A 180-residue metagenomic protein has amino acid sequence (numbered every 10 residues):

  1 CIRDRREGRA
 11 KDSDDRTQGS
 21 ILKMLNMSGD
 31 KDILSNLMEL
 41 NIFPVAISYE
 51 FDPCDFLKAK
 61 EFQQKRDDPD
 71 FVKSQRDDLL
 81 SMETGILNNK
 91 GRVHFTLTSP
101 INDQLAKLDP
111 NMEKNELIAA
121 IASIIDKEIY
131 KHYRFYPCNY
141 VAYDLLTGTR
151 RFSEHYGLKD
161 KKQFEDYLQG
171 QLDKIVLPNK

Functional and structural regions predicted by a protein language model:
C1-D4, G8-K180: Membrane-interfacial terminal anchoring regions of lipid-handling membrane enzymes
